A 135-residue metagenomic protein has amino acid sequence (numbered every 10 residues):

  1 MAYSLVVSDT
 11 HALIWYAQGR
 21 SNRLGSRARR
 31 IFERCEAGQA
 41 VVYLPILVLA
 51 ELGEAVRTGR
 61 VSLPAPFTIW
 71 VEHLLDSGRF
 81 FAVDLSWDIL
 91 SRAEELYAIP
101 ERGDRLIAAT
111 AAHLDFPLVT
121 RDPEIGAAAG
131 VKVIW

Functional and structural regions predicted by a protein language model:
M1-A2, A108-W135: Acidic, PIN/NYN-like endoribonuclease modules and their adjacent C-terminal/linker elements
M1-L44, T58-E72, L114, E124: Short, well-structured N-terminal submotif of metal-dependent ribonuclease cores
V7, Y43-I46, D84, V119: Short aromatic/basic micro-patch
A12, V48, I89, I107 (+1 more regions): Alpha-helix capping/helix-boundary segments
I14-Q18, G53-A55, S91-E94: A short acidic, helix-capping loop that chelates divalent metal ions and anchors anionic groups
R60-A65, E72, D76-R121: Active-site neighborhoods of divalent-metal-dependent phosphate/nucleic-acid chemistry enzymes
